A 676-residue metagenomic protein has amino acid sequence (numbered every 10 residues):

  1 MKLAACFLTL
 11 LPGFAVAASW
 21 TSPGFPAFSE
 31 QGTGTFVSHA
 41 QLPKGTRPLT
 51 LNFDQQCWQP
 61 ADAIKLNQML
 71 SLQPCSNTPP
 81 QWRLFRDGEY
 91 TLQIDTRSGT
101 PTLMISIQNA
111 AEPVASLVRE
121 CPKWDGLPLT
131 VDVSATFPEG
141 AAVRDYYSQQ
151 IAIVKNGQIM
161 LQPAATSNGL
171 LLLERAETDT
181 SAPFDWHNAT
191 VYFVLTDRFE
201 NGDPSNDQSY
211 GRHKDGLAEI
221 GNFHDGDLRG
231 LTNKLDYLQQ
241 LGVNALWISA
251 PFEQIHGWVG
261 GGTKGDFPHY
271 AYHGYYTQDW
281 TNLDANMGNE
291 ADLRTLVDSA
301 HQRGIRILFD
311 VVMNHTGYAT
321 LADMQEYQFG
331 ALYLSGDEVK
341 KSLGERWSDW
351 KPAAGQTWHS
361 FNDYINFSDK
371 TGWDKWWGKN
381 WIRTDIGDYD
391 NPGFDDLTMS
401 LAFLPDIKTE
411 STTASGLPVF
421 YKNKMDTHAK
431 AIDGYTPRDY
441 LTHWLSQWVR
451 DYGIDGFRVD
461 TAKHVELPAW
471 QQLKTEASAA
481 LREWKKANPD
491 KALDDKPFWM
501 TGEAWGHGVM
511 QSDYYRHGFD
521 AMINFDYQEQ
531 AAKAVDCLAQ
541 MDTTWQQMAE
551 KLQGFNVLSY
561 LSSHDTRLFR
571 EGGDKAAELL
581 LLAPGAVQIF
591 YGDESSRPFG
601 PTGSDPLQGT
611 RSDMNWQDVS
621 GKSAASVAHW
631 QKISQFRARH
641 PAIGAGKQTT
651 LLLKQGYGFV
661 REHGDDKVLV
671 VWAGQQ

Functional and structural regions predicted by a protein language model:
A4-G13: Bacterial N-terminal signal peptides
V16-A152, A165-R175, T190-T196: Insoluble glucan recognition modules
S29-Q31, I151-P163, D203-L228, D574-A577: Short, polar loop/linker segments at the starts of domains and inter-domain junctions
D54-Q59, R198-F199, H640-P641, Q675: Acidic glycine-/aspartate-rich tracts in secreted/extracellular proteins
S116-G169, A176, H315, A331 (+7 more regions): Active-site-proximal helices and loops of the catalytic beta/alpha 8
V143, V194, L238, I248 (+10 more regions): Conserved, mostly hydrophobic/aromatic
P183-A189, F199-Q447, D451-Y452, L473 (+3 more regions): Substrate-binding/active-site clefts of carbohydrate-active enzymes
H187-Y192, Q239-L246, H301-L308, Y452-F457 (+4 more regions): Loop/turn elements at helix/coil->beta-strand transitions in domains of secreted/extracellular proteins
